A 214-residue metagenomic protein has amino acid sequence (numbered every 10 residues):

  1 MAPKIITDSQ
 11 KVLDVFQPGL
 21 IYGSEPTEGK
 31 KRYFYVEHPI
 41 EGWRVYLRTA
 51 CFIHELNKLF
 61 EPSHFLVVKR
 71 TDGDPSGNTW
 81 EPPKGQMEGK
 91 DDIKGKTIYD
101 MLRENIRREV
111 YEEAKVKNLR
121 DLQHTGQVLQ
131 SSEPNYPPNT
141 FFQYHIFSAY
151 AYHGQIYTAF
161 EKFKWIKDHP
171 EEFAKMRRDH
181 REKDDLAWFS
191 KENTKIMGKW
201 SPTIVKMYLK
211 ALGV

Functional and structural regions predicted by a protein language model:
A2, P75-T79, P83-G85, T140 (+2 more regions): Nudix hydrolase/Nudix homology domain
A2-L59, G73: Acidic, metal-coordinating catalytic segment for phosphate/diphosphate chemistry, firing primarily on the Nudix
V45, F60, P138-F141, D179: Extracellular/periplasmic catalytic domains that process cell-envelope and extracellular macromolecules
L47-C51, L102, H145, D184: Residue-level detector of short, conserved catalytic/binding motifs and their immediate flanks
I53-E55, K69, I146-A151, A187-S190: Short, well-ordered beta-strand micro-motif
F60-E112, V116: Conserved Nudix-box catalytic region and its N-terminal flanking loop in Nudix hydrolases and closely related
G95-I98, L102, R107, K115-K175 (+1 more regions): Active-site segment of metal-dependent pyrophosphate-handling enzymes, primarily the Nudix hydrolase catalytic core
